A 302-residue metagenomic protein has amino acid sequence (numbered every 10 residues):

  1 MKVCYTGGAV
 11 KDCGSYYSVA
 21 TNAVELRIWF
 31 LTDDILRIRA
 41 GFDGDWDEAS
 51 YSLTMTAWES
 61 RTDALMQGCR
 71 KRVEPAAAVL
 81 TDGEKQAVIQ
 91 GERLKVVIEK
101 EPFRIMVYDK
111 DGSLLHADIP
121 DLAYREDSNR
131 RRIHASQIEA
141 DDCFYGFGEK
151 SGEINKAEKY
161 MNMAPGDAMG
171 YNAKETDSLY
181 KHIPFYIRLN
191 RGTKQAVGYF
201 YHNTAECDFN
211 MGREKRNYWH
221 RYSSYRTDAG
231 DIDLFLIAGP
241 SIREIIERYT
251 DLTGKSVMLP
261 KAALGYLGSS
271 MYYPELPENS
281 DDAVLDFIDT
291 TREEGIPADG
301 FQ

Functional and structural regions predicted by a protein language model:
M1-M271, L276-D289, G300-F301: N-terminal accessory segment at the very beginning of proteins
R292: Anion (oxyanion) recognition and catalysis
G295-P297: Short loop/turn motifs at secondary-structure junctions
